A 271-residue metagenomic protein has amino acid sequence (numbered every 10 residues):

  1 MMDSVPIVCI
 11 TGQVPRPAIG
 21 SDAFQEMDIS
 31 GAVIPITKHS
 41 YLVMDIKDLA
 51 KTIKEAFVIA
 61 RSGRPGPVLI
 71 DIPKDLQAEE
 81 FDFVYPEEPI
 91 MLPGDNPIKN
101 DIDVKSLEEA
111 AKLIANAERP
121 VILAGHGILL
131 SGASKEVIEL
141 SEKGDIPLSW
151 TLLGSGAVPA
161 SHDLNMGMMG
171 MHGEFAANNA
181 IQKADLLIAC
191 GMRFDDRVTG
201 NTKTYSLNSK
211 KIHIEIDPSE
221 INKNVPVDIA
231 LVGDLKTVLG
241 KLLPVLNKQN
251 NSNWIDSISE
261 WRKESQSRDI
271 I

Functional and structural regions predicted by a protein language model:
V8-Q13, M44, L69-P73, L123-G125 (+2 more regions): Short beta-strand segments
C9-G12, I102-D103, E109-L187: Anionic-ligand anchoring segments at beta-strand to alpha-helix junctions in alpha/beta enzyme folds, i.e., glycine
V14, I72-A78, H126-I128, S155 (+1 more regions): Glycine-rich beta-alpha junction loops
F24-G63, K183-A184, V238: Conserved thiamine diphosphate
K47, K112, N208-I271: Phosphate/pyrophosphate-binding active-site segments
I59-N116, W254-I255, R262, S267-I270: Conformationally flexible catalytic loops at phosphate/diphosphate-handling active centers
G170-I221: Phosphate/diphosphate-binding loops
